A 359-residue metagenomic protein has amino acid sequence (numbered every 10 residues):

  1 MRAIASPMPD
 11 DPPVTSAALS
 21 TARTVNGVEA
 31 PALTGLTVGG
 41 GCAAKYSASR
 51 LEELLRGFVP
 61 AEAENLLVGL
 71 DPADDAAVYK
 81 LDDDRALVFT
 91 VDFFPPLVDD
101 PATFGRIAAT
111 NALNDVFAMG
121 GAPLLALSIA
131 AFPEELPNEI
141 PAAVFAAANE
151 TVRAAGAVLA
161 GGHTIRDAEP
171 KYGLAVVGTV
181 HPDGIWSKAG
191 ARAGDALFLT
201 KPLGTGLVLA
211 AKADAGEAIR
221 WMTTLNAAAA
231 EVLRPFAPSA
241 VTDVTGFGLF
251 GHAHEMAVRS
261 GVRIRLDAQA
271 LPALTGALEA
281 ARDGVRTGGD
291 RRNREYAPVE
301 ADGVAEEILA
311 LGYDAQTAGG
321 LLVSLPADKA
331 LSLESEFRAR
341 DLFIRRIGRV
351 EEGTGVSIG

Functional and structural regions predicted by a protein language model:
R2, S6, S16, S20-R23: Low-acidity, Ser/Thr- and Arg-rich intrinsically disordered low-complexity segments
N26-A118, R192-F198, A339-L342, R349-V350: N-terminal glycine-rich phosphate/pyrophosphate-binding loops that anchor nucleotide-derived ligands and cofactors
N26-E29, G35-G39, R50-E53, E64 (+3 more regions): Glycine-/charge-enriched secondary-structure boundary and capping motifs
L66-V68, A76-Y79, N114-F117, N149 (+5 more regions): A generic local secondary-structure boundary/capping motif
D82-V98, R106, A122-A215, R349: Glycine-rich anion-binding loops of enzyme active sites
P101-L125, A146-A154, L225-S239, V244 (+1 more regions): Small-aliphatic-rich amphipathic alpha-helix that forms the alpha element of a beta-alpha
L207-W221, R340-F343: Short, compositionally biased
